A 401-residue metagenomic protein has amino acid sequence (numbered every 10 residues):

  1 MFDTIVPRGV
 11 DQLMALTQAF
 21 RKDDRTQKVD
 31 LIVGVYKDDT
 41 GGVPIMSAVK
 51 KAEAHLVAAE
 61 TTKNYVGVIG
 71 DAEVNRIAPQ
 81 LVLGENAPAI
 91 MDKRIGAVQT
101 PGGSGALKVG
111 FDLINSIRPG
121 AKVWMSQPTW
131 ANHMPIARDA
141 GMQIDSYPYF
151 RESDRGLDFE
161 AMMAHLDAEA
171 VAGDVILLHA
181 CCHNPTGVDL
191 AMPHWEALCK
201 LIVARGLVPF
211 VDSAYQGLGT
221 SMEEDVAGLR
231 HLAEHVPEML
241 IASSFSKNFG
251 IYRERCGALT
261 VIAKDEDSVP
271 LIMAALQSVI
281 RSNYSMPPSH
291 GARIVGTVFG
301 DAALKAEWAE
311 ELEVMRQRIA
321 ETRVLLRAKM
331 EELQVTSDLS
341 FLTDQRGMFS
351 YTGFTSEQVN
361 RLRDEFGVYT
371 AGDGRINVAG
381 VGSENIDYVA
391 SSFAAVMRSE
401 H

Functional and structural regions predicted by a protein language model:
M1-G70, I77-Q80, S282, P288 (+1 more regions): N-terminal "arm"/small-domain region of PLP-dependent enzymes with the aminotransferase-like
L31, I144, P209, M239 (+1 more regions): Hydrophobic beta-strand scaffold residues
H55, E60-V203, G217-L218, A227-L229 (+3 more regions): Conserved core of the PLP fold type I
K93-R94, L342-G347, A371-G374: Short Gly/Ser/Thr- and Asp/Glu-enriched loop/turn motifs at secondary-structure junctions
S213-A214: Conserved Walker B
G228-L271, A275: Active-site PLP attachment segment
M273-A292, V298-R327: Structural signature of PLP-dependent enzymes
A309-E365: Conserved PLP-binding catalytic core of the aspartate aminotransferase-like
